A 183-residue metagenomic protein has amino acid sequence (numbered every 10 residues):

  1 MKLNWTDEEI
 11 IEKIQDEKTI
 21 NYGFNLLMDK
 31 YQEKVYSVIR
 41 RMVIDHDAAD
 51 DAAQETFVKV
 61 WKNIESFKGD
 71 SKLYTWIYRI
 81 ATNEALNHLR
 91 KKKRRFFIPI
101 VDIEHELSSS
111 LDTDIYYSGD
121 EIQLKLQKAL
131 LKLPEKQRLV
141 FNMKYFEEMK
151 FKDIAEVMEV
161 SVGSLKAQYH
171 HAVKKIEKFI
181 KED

Functional and structural regions predicted by a protein language model:
M1-E33, R41, E182: N-terminal module of bacterial RNA polymerase sigma factors
N4-I10, R95-G119: Internal acidic/polar
D16, F57-K72, K92: Sigma70-family region 2
M28-H46, N63, L130, K175 (+1 more regions): Amphipathic, Lys/Arg- and hydrophobic-enriched alpha-helical face
D51-V58, S71-N83: Structural recognition of an alpha-helix C-terminal capping motif at a helix-to-coil junction
S66-K68, T82-P99: Arg/Lys-rich amphipathic alpha helix in sigma70-family domain 2
L86, F151, E156-E182: DNA-recognition helix of helix-turn-helix
V140-K144: A short pre-motif secondary-structure segment
